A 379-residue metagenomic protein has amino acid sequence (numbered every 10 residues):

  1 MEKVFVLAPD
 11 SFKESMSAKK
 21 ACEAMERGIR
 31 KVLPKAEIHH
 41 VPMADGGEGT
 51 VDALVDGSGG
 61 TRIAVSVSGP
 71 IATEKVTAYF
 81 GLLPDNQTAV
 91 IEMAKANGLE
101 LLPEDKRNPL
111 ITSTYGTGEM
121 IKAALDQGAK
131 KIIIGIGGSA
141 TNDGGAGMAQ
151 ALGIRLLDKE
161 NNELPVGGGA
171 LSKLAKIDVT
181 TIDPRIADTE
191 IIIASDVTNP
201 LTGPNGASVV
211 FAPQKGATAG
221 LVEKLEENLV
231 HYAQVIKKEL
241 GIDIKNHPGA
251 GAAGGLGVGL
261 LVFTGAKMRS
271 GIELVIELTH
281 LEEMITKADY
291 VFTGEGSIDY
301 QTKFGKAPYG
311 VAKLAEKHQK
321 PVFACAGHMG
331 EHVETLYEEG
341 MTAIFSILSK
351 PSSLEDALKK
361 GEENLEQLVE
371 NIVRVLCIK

Functional and structural regions predicted by a protein language model:
E2-I136, A140-K379: N-terminal loops that bind phosphate or other acidic moieties and the adjacent beta-alpha structural core
